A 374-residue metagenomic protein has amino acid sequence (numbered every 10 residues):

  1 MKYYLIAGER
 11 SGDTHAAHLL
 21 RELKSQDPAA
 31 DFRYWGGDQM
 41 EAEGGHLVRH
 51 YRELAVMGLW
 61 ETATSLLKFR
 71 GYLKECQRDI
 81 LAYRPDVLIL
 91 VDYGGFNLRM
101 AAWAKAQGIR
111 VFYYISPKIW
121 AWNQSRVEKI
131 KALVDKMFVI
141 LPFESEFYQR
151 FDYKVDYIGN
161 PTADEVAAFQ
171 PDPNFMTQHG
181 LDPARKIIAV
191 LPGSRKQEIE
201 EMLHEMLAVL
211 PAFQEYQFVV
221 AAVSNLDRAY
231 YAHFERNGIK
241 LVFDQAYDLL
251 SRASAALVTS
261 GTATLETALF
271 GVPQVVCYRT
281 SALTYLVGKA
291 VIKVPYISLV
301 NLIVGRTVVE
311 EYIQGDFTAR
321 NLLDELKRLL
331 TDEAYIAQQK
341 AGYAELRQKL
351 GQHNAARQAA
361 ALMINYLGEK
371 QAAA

Functional and structural regions predicted by a protein language model:
M1-A374: Nucleotide-activated sugar donor-binding and catalytic core shared by glycosyltransferases and related lipid-linked
